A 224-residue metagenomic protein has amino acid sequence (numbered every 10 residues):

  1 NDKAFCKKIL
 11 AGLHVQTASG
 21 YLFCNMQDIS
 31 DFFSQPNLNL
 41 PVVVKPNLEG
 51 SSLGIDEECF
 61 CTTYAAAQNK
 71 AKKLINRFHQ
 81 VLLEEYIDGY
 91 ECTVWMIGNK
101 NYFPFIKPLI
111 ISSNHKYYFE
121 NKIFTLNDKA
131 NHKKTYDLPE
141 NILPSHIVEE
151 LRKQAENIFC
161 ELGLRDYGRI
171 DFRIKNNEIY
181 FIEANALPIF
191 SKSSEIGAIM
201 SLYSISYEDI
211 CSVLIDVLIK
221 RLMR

Functional and structural regions predicted by a protein language model:
N1-L82, D88-G89: Active-site nucleotide/adenylate-binding loops and adjacent lid/helix of ATP-dependent enzymes
H14, P144-R224: ATP-dependent carboxylate activation and anion-phosphoryl transfer catalytic cores that bind Mg-ATP to form
Q27-I29, E91-C92, N177, L218: Short secondary-structure boundary/hinge segments and terminal tails
N39-P41, E91-T93, R169, F181: Broad gene-expression machinery/nucleic-acid interaction feature
N47-E49, K129-N131, L187-I189: Short connector loops/turns at beta-strand edges and beta->alpha or beta->beta junctions
S51-G54, K134-L138, S191-I196: Short small-residue beta-strand/loop micro-motif enriched in glycine and branched aliphatics
T63-I147, K153, I174, Y180: Phosphate-binding site of ATP-dependent enzymes
